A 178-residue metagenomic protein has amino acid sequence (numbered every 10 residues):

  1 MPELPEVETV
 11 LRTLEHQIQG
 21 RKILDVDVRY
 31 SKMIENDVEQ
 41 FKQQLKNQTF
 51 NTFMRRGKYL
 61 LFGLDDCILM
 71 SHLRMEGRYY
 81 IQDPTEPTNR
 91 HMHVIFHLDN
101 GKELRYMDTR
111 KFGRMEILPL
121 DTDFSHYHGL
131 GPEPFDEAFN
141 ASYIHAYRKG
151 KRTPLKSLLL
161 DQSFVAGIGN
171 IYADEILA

Functional and structural regions predicted by a protein language model:
M1-R114: Surface-exposed binding/hinge segments that line and control ligand-binding clefts or catalytic entry sites
L69-G167, Y172-A173, L177-A178: Phosphate/anion-contacting hairpin/loop surfaces
